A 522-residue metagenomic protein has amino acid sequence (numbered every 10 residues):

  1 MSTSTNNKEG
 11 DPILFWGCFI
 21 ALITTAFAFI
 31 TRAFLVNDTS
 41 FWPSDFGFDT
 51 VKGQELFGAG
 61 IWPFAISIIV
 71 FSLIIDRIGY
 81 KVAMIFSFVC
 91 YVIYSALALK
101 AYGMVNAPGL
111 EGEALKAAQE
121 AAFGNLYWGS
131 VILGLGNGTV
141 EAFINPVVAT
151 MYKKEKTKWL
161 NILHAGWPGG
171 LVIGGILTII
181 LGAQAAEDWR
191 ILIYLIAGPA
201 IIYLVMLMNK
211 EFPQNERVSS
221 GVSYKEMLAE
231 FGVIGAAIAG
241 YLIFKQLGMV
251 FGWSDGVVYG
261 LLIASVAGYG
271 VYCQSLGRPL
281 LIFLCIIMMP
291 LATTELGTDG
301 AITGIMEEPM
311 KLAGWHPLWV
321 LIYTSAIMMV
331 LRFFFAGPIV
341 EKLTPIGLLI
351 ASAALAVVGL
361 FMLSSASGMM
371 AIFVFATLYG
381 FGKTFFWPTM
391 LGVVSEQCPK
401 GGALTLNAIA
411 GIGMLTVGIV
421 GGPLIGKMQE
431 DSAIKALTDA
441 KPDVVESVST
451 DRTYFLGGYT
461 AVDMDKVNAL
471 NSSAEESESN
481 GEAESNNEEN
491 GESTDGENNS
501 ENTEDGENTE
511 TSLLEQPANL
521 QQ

Functional and structural regions predicted by a protein language model:
I13-F46, T298-M306, G421-I425: Extracytoplasmic
E55-L73, I322-F335: Central cavity-lining transmembrane alpha-helices of secondary-active solute carriers, predominantly the Major
V89-Q119, L355-S367: C-terminal ends and interior cores of transmembrane alpha-helices in multi-pass membrane transporters/permeases
A107-L115, L424-Q521: Low-complexity, proline/glycine-enriched hydrophobic segments characteristic of transmembrane helices
G109-T139, A371-F385: Hydrophobic core of transmembrane alpha-helices in multi-pass small-molecule transporters, especially MFS/SLC-type
T157-T178, A408-I425: Glycine-rich segments within core transmembrane alpha-helices of 12-TM secondary carriers
G166-L262: Helix-loop-helix hairpin linking two adjacent transmembrane segments in secondary transporters
